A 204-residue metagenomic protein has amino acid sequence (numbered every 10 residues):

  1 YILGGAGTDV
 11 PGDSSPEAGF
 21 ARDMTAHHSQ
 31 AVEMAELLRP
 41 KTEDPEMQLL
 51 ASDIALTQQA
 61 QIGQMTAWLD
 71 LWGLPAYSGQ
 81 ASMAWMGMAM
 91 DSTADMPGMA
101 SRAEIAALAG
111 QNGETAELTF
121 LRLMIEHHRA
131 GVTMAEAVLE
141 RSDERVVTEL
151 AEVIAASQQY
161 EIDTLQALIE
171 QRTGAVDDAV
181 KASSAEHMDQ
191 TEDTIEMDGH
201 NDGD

Functional and structural regions predicted by a protein language model:
Y1-D204: All-alpha RGS (Regulator of G-protein Signaling) helical domain and cognate RGS-like helical scaffolds
